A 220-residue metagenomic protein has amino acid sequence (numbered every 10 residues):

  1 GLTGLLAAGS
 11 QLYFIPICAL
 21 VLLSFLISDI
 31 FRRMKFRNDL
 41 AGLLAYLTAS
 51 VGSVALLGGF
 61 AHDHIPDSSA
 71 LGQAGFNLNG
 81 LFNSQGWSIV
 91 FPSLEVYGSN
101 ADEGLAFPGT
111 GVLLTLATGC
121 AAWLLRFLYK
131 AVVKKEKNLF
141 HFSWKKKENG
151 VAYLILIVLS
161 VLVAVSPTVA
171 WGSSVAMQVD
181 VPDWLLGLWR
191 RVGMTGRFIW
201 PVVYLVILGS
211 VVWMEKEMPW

Functional and structural regions predicted by a protein language model:
G1-F14, L22: Membrane-interface alpha helices of multi-pass inner-membrane proteins
P16-T48, G119-A131, K137: Perimembrane helix-loop-helix junctions
L23, L47-T48, L208, M214-W220: Signature aromatic-anchored transmembrane alpha helix within multi-pass, membrane-resident enzymes that catalyze glycan
R33-G59, L71-Q73, V151-L159: Hydrophobic alpha-helical membrane-interfacial segments at the cytosolic entry of transmembrane helices
L43, S53-R126: Periplasmic/ER-lumenal interhelical loops and adjacent helix-loop junctions in multi-pass membrane proteins
V54-H64, L78-S88, Y153-R191: Membrane-interface helix-loop junctions at the exits of transmembrane helices
T110-F142, V158-V161, I207: Hydrophobic, aromatic-rich transmembrane alpha-helices and their immediate juxtamembrane boundary segments
M177-E217: Hydrophobic/aromatic-rich transmembrane helices and adjacent perimembrane loops
